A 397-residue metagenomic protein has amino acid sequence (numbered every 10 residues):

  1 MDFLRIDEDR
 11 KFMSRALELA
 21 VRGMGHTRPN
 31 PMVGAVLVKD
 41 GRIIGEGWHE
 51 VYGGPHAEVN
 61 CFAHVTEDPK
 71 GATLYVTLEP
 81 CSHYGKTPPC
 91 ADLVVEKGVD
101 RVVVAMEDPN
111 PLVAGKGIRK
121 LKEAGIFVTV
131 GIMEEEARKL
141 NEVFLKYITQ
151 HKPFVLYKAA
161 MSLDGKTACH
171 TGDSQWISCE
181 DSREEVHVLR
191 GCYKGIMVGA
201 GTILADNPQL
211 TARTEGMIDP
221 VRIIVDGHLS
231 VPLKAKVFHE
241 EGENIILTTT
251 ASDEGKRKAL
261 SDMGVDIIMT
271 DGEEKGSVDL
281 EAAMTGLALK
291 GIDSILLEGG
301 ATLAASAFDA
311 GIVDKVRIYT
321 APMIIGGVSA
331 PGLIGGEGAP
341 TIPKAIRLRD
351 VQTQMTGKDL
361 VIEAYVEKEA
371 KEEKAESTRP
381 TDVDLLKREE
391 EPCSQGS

Functional and structural regions predicted by a protein language model:
D2-G23, R28-N30, E46, P69 (+3 more regions): Enzymes that bind and transform nitrogen-containing heteroaromatic metabolites
L19, H64, L140-V143, Y147 (+2 more regions): Residues that form generic nucleotide/phosphate-binding pockets
H26-T27, G54, I118, I132-A160: Proteins enriched for Cys/Gly/acidic motifs involved in redox and nucleic-acid/cofactor modification
G34: Helix-turn-helix
L37-E136, V221, E241, I245 (+2 more regions): Zn2+-dependent cytidine deaminase-like catalytic core
N110-A114, V130-M133, I148-K152, Q175-C179: Short capping loops/turns at secondary-structure boundaries
P111-L112, R138, A304, G326: Generic structural signal for helix capping and beta-alpha/helix-loop junctions
